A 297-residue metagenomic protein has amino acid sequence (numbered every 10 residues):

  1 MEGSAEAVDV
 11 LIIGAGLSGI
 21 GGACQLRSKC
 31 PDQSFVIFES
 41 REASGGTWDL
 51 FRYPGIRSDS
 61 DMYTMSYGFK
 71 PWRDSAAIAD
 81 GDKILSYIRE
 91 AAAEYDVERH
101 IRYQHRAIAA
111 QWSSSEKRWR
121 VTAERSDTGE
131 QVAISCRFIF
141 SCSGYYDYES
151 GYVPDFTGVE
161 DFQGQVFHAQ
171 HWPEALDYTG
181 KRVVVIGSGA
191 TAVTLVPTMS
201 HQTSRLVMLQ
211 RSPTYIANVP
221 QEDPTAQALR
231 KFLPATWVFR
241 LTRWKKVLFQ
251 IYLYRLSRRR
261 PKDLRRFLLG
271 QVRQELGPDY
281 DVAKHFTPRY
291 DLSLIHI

Functional and structural regions predicted by a protein language model:
E2-V10, A15, I20-E160, A175 (+2 more regions): N-terminal FAD-binding dinucleotide-binding subdomain shared by FAD-dependent oxidases/monooxygenases
Q170-H171: Active-site glycine-rich loop that binds ribose-phosphate moieties when present
K181-T203: Rossmann-like NAD(P)H-binding beta-loop-alpha module
